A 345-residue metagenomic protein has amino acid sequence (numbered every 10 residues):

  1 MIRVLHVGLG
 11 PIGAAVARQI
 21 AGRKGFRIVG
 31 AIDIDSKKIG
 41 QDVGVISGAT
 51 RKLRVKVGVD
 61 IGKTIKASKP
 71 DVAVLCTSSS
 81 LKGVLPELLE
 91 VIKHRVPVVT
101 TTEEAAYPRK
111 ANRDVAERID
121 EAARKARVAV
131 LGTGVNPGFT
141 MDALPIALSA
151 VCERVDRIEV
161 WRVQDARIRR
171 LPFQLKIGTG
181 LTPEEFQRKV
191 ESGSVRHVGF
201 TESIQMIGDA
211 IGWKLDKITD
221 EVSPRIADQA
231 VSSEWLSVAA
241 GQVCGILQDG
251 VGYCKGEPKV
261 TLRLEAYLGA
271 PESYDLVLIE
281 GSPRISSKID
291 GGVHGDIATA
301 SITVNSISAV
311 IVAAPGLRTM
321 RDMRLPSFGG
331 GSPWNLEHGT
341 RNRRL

Functional and structural regions predicted by a protein language model:
M1-K93: N-terminal glycine-/serine-/threonine-rich beta1-alpha1-beta2 phosphate-ribose binding loop of Rossmann-like
V7, P11, A15, S68 (+8 more regions): Conserved active-site and cofactor/substrate-binding residues in soluble primary-metabolism enzymes
V7, S149-D275, V293, A300 (+1 more regions): Active-site-lining helix/loop region of Rossmann-like oxidoreductase modules
I34, S78, T102-A106, V135-N136 (+1 more regions): Short, ordered loop/turn segments at secondary-structure junctions
P97-V99: A short hydrophobic/small-residue beta-strand
E103-V128: Rossmann-fold NAD(P)-binding glycine/threonine-rich loop
F139-V151: Alpha-helical support elements that line or immediately flank enzyme active sites and cofactor-binding pockets
Y267-G339: C-terminal helical cap and adjacent loop that interface with cofactors, partners, or active-site loops
